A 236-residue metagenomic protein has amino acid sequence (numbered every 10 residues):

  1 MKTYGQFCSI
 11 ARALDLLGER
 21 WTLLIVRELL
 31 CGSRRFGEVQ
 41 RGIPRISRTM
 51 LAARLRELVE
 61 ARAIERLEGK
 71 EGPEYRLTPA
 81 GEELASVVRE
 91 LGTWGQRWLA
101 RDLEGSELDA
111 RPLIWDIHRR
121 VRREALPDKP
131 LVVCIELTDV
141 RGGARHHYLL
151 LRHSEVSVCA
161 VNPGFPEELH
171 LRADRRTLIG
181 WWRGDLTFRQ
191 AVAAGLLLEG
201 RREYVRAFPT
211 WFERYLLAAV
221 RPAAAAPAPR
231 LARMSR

Functional and structural regions predicted by a protein language model:
C8-T49: N-terminal helix-turn-helix DNA-binding core of bacterial DNA-binding proteins
G18, G69-E90: Basic, amphipathic "hinge/linker" alpha-helix immediately C-terminal to the N-terminal HTH DNA-binding motif
L55-R56: Short, hydrophobic-biased segments on the C-terminal half of alpha helices that form "recognition helices"
V88-E136, R202-E203: Amphipathic alpha-helical dimerization/coiled-coil segments that flank or bridge DNA-binding/regulatory modules
G164-R236: C-terminal interaction segments
